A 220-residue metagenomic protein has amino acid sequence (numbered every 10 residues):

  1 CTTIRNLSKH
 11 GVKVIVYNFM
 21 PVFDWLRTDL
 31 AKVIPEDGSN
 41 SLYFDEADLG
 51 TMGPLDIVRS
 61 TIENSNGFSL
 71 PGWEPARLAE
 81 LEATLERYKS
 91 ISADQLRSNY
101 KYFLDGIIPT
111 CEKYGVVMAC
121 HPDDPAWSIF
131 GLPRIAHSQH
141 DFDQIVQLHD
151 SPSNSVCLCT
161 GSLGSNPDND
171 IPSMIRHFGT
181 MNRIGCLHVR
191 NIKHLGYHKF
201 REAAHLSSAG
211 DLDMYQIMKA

Functional and structural regions predicted by a protein language model:
C1-T2: Trp/Phe/Arg-rich N-terminal binding region typifying the photolyase-homology
R5-K13, N66, L70-S90, D94 (+2 more regions): Histidine-acidic metal/acid-base catalytic patches
N18-R27: Aromatic-lined carbohydrate-binding surfaces of glycoside hydrolases
L26-N99: Extended, charge-rich helix/loop segments that form flexible, surface "patches" used to engage negatively charged
D124: Helix-loop segments that flank and shape redox-cofactor active sites
